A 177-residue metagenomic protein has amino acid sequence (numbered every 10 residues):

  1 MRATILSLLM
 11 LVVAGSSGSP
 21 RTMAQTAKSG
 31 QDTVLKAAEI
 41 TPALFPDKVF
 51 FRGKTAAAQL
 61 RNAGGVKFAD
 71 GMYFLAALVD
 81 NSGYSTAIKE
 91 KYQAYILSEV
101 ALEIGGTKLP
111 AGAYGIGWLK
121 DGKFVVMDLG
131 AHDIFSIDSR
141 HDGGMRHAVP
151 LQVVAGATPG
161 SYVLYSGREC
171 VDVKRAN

Functional and structural regions predicted by a protein language model:
M1-T4: Positively charged n-region of N-terminal signal peptides that target proteins for export
S7-S16: Bacterial N-terminal signal peptides
M23-T86, F135-N177: Primarily secretory-pathway and cell-envelope proteins
N81-L129: Mid-length scaffold segments of soluble, non-membrane domains
G130-I134: Structural secondary-structure boundary motif
